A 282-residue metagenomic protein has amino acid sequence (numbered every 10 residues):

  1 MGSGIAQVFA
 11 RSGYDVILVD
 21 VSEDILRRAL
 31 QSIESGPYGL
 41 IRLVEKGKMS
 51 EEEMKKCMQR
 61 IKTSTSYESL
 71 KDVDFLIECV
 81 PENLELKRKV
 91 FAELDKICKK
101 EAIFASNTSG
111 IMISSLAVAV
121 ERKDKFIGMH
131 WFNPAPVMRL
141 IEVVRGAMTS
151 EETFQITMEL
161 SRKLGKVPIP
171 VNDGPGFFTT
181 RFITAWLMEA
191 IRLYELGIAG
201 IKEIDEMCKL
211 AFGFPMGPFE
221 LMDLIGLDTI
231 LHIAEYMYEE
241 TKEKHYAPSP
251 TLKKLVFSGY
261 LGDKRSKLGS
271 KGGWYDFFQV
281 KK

Functional and structural regions predicted by a protein language model:
M1-P37: NAD(P)+-binding Rossmann beta1-loop-alpha1 motif at the extreme N-terminus of oxidoreductases
S12, Q155, R162-D173, E195-L196 (+1 more regions): NAD(P)-dependent Rossmann-like dehydrogenase/reductase catalytic/cofactor-binding core
V21-R28, I41-F104, I111-M112: Rossmann-like NAD(P)-binding element
D24-S35, L86, E152-K163, E203-E206 (+1 more regions): A non-catalytic, amphipathic alpha-helix used as a structural packing/dimerization or gating element in enzyme scaffolds
G39, R139-L140, W186-A190, G217 (+1 more regions): A general alpha-helix detector
I103-D173, T180-R181: Rossmann-fold dinucleotide-binding core
